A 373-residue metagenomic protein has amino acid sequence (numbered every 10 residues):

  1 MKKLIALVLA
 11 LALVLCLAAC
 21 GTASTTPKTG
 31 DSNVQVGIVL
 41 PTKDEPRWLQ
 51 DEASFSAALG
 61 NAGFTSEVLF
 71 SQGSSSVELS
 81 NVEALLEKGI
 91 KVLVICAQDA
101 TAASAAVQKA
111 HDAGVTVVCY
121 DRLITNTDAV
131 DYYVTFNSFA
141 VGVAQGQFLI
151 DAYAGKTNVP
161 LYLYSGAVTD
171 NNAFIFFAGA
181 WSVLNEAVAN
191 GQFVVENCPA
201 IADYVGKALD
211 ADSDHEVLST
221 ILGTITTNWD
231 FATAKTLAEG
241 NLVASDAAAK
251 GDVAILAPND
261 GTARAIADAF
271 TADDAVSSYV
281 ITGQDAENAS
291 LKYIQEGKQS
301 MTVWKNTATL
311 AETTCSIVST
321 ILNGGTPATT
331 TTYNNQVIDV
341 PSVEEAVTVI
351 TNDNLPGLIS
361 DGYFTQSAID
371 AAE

Functional and structural regions predicted by a protein language model:
M1-L11: Positively charged n-region of N-terminal signal peptides that target proteins for export
L15-A19: C-terminal motif of bacterial Sec signal peptides marking the signal peptidase cleavage site
C20-E373: A residue-level marker of the well-folded mature domains of exported/periplasmic proteins
